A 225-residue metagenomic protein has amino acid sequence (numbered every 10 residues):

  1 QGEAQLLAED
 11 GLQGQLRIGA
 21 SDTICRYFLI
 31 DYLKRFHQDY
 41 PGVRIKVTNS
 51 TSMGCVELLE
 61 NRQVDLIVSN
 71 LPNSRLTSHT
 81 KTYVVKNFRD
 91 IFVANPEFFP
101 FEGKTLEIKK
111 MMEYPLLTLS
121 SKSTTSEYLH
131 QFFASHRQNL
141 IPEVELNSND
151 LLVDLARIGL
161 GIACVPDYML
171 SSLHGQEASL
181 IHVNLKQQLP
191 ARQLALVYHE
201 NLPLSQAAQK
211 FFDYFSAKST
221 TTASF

Functional and structural regions predicted by a protein language model:
Q1-D10, T222: Alpha-helical linker/hinge and terminal dimerization helices associated with HTH transcriptional regulators
Q13-L76, L146: Central regulatory/effector-binding core of bacterial HTH transcription factors
R17-G19, D90, L106-S126, S219: Short loop->beta-strand "edge-of-pocket" segments that line small-molecule binding or catalytic clefts across diverse
F28, H182-F225: A late-sequence structural motif
T51-V56, E60-V64, N70, T125-I181: Hydrophobic hinge/microswitch elements
H79-L116: Flexible hinge/capping segments at coil-to-helix
K81-I91, Q176-P190: Short beta-strand->loop
P100-E102, P115-H136, L204-A208, F212 (+1 more regions): Secondary-structure junction motif
